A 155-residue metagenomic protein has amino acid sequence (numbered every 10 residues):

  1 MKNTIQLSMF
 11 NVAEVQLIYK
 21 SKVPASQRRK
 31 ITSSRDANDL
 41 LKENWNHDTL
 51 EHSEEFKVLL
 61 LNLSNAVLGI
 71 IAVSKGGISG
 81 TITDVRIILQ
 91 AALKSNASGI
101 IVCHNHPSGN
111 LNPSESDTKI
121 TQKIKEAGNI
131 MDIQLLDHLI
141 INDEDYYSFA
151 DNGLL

Functional and structural regions predicted by a protein language model:
M1-S21, D39, S64, S74 (+1 more regions): Active-site-proximal loop/helix of nucleotide/amide-processing enzymes and allied scaffolds
N11-A72: Long amphipathic N-terminal alpha/beta scaffold segment
